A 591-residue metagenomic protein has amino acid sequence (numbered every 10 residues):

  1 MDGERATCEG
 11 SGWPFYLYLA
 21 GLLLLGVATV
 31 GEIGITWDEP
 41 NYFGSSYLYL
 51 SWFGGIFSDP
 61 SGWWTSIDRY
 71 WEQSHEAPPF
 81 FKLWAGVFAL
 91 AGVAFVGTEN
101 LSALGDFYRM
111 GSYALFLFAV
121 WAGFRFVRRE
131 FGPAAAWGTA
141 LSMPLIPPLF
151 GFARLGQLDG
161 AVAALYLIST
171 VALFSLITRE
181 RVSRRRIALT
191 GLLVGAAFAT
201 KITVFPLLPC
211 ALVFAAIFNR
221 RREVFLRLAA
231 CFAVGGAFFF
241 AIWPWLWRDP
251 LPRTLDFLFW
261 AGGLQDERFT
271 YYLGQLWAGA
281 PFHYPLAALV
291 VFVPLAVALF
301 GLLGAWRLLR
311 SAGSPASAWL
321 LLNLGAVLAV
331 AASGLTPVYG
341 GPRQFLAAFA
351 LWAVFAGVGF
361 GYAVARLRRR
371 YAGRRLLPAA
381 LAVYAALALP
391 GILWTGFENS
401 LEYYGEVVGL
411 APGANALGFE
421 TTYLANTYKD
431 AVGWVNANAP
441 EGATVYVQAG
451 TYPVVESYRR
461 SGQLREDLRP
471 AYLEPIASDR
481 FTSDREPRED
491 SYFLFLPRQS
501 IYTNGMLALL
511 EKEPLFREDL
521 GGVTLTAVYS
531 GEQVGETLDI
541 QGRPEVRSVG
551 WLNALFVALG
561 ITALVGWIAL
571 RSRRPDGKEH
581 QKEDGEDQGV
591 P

Functional and structural regions predicted by a protein language model:
R5-E9, E130-A134, S169-I187, A197: Membrane-interface transmembrane helices that cradle and orient dolichyl/undecaprenyl
L22, T139-P144, G151, V171 (+2 more regions): Short helix- or helix-capping micro-motifs that position conserved polar/aromatic residues at function-defining sites
T36-W37, R154-A161: Short acidic/glycine- and proline-prone juxtamembrane loop motifs at membrane-interface regions of multi-pass membrane
S45, W52-G55, S74-L83, P209-L320 (+5 more regions): Transmembrane-lumen/periplasm boundary regions of multi-pass, lipid-linked membrane glycan transferases
M110-E130, I168, A172: Transmembrane-helix motifs of polytopic, lipid-linked glycan transferases
A122, A161-E180, L189-V194, L324 (+1 more regions): Specific aromatic-rich, kink-prone transmembrane helix
D159-A163, A197, P206, A287 (+4 more regions): Hydrophobic/aromatic-rich transmembrane helices and adjacent perimembrane loops
L464-I568: Aromatic/acidic, Gly/Pro-rich catalytic loop(s) in extracytoplasmic/lumenal soluble domains of multi-pass membrane
